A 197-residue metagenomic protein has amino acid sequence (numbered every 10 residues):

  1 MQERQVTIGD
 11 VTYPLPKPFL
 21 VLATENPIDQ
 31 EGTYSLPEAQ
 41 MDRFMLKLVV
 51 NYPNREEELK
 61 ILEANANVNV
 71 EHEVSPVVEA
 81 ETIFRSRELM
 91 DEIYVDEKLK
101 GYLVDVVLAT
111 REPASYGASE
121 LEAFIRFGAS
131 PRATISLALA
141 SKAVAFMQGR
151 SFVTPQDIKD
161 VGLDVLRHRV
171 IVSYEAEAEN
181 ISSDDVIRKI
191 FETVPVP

Functional and structural regions predicted by a protein language model:
M1, A66-N69, V107-A114, V194: Short amphipathic alpha-helical segments enriched in hydrophobics
M1-V95, K142-V144: Canonical AAA+ ATPase core
P16, L22, P37, K47 (+4 more regions): Generic signature of intrinsically disordered, low-complexity segments enriched in small/polar residues
P18, H72-E79, D96, Y102 (+3 more regions): Intrinsic disorder and flexible coil segments
L22, A39-D42, L46, E56-A64 (+6 more regions): Solvent-exposed alpha-helical segments within well-ordered globular domains of core cellular machineries
E73-S115, S119-T134: Conserved AAA+ ATPase small/helical "lid" subdomain
E112-P197: C-terminal engagement/docking regions of AAA+ P-loop ATPases
